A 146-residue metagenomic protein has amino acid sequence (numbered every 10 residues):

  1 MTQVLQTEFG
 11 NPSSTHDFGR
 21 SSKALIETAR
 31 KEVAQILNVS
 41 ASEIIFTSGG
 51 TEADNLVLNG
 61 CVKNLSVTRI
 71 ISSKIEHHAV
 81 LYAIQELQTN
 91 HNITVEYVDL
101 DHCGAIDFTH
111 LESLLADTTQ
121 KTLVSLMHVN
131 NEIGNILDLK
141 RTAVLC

Functional and structural regions predicted by a protein language model:
M1-C146: Pyridoxal 5′-phosphate
